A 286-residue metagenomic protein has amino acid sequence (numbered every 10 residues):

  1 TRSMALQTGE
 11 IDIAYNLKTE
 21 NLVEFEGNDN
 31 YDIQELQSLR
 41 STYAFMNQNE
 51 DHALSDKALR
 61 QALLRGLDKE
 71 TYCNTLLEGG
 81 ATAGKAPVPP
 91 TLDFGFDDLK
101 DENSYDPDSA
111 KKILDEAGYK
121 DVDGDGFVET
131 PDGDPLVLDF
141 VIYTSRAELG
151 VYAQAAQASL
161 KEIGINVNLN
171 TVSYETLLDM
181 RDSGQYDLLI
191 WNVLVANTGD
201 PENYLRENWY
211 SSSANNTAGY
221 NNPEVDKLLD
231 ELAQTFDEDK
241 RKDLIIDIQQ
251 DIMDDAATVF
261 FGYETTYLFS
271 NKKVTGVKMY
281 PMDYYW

Functional and structural regions predicted by a protein language model:
T1, D134-F140, A158-V172, E231: A local structural motif
T1-E10, E24-N28, A58, Q154-I163 (+1 more regions): Short helices/loops that flank or line small-molecule/ion binding pockets
T1-E50, A62, N74, N192: Extracellular/periplasmic solute-recognition and catalytic clefts
A14-N16, K120-G124, E162-E175: Short, well-structured beta-strand/strand-turn elements
L17-K18, D68, D106, S173 (+1 more regions): Short loop/turn segments at beta->alpha junctions
D29, R40-T42, L136, I163 (+1 more regions): Envelope-exposed proteins and targeting segments
T42, G66-D97, E148-Q157, R181-W286: Detector for C-terminal structural segments
S55-A158, D247: Append "and occasionally in soluble cytosolic enzymes with long acidic Gly/Pro-rich linkers
